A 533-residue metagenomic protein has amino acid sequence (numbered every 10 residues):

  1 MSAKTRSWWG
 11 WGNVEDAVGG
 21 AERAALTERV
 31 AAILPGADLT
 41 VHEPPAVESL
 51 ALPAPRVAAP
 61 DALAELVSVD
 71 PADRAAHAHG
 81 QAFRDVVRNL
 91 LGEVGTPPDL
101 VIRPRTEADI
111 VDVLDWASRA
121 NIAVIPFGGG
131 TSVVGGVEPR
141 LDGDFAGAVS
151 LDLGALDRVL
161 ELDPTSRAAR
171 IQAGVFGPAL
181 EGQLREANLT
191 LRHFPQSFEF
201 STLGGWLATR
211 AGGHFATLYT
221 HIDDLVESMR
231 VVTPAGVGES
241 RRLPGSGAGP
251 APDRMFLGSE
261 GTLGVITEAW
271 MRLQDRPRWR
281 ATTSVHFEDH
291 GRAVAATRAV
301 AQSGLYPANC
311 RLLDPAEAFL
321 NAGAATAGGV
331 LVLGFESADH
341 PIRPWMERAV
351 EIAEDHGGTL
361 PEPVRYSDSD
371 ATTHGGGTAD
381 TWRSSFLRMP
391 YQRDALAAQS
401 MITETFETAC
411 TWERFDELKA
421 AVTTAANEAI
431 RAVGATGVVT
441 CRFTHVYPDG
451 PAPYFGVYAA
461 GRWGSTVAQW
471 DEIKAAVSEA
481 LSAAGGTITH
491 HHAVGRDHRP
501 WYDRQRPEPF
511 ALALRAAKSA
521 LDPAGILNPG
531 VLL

Functional and structural regions predicted by a protein language model:
M1-D115, V133-R167, P315-A324, T372-E404 (+2 more regions): N-terminal flexible segment immediately upstream of the FAD-binding catalytic core in FAD-dependent oxidoreductases
L26, V41-P44, D61, E65-N89 (+6 more regions): C-terminal substrate-recognition/cap domain of FAD-linked oxidoreductases
V67, S482-A493, S519, P523-L527: Alpha-helix capping/hinge segments and adjacent helical runs
D99-V101, G143-A148, A168, M401-E407 (+2 more regions): Glycine-rich tight-turn/loop motif centered on a GG-T
D157-R311, I526: FAD-binding subdomain of flavoenzyme oxidoreductases
G495-L533: Activity-critical C-terminal alpha-helical subdomain
